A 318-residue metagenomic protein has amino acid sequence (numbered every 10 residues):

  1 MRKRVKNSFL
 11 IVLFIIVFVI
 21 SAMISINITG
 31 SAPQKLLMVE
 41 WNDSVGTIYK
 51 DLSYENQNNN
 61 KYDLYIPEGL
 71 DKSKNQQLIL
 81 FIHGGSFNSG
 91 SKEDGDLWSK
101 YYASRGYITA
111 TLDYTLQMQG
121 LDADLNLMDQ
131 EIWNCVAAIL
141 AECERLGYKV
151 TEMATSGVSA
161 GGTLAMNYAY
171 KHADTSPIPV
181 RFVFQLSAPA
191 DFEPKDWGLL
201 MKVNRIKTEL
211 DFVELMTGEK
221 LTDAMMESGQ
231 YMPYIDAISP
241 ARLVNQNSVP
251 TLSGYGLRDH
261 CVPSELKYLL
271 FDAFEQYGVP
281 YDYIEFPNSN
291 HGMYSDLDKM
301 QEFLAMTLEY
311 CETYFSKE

Functional and structural regions predicted by a protein language model:
I28-S73: N-terminal cap/lid segment of alpha/beta-hydrolase-fold proteins
A32-E40, Y170-E227: Hydrolase active-site cap/lid region
E55, G90-S99, A110-E152, L297-E302: Catalytic nucleophile-loop/oxyanion-hole region of alpha/beta-hydrolase and closely related hydrolase-like folds
N75-G84: Short beta-strand element of the alpha/beta-hydrolase
D122, L252-G254, E265-E318: C-terminal catalytic histidine-bearing segment of alpha/beta-hydrolase fold enzymes
G157-N167: Glycine-rich nucleophile elbow surrounding the catalytic serine of serine-hydrolase chemistry
F182, A224-P250: The feature captures the conserved acid-bearing segment of alpha/beta-hydrolase catalytic domains
N247, S253-Y255, D259: Short beta-strand/loop motif that positions the catalytic acidic residue of the alpha/beta-hydrolase fold
